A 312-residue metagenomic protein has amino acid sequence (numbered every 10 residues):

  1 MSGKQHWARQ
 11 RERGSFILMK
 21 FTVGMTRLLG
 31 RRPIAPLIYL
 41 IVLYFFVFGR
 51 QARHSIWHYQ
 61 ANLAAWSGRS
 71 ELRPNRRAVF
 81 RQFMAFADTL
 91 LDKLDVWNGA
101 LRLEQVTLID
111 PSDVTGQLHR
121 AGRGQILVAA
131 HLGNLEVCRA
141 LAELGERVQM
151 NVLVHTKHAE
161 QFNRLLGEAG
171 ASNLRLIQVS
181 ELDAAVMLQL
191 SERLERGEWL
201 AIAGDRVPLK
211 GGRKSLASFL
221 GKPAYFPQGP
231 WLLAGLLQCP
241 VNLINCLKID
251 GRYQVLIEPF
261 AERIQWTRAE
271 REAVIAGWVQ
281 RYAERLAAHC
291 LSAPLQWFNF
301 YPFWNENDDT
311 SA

Functional and structural regions predicted by a protein language model:
M1-A129, L165-L166, L174, I249: Membrane-anchoring hydrophobic helices of lipid-metabolizing enzymes
R11-E12, F46, V128, H155-T156 (+3 more regions): A generic secondary-structure micro-motif detector that highlights 1-2 residue hydrophobic/ambivalent hotspots embedded
L29, F48, H119, L144-G145 (+3 more regions): Non-catalytic C-terminal accessory region of glycerolipid acyltransferases and related lyso-lipid remodeling enzymes
P33, N134, W297-F298: Short hydrophobic/aromatic residue motifs in ordered secondary structure
A78-R81, D88-T89, A121-E181, R196 (+1 more regions): Catalytic core of membrane glycerolipid acyltransferases/transacylases, capturing the structured, soluble-facing
T107-L108, L132, A159, S180-A184 (+2 more regions): A conditional alpha-helix N-cap/helix-loop micro-motif detector
P111, L153-H155, V179, E258-F260 (+1 more regions): Conserved beta-strand termini and adjacent loop/short-helix elements that scaffold enzyme active sites in alpha/beta
